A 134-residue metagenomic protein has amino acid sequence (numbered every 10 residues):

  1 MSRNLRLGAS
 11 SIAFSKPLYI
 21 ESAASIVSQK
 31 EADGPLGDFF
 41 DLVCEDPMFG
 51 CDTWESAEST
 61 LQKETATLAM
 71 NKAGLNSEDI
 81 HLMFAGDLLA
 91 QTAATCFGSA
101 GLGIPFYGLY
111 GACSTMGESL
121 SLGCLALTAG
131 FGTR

Functional and structural regions predicted by a protein language model:
M1-Y107: Conserved "HGTGT" condensation-loop signature of ketosynthase/thiolase-family condensing enzymes that catalyze
Y110-R134: Active-site-proximal alpha-helical scaffold in enzymes
